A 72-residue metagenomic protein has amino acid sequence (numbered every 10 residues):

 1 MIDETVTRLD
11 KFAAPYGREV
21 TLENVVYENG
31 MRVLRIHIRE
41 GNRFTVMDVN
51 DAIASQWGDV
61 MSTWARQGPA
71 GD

Functional and structural regions predicted by a protein language model:
M1-D72: Positively charged, low-complexity terminal tracts and the immediately adjacent first secondary-structure elements
